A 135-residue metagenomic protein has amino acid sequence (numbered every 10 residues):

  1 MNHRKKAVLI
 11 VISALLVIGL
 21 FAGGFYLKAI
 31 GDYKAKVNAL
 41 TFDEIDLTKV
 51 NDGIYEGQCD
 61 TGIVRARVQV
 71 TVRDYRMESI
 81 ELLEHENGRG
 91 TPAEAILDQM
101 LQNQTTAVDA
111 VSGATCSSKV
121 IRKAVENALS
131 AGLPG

Functional and structural regions predicted by a protein language model:
M1-R67, T71-G135: Intrinsically disordered terminal and processing segments
